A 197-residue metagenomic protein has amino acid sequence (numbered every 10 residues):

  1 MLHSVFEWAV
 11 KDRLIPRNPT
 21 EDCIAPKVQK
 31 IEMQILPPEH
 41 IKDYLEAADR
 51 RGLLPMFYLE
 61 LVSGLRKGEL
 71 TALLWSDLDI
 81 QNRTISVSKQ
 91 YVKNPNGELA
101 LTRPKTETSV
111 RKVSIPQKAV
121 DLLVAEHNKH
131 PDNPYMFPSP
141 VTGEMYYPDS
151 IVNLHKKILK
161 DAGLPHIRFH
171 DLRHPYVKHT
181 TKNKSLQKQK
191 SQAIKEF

Functional and structural regions predicted by a protein language model:
M1-E21, R66: N-terminal DNA-binding recognition helix of tyrosine site-specific recombinases/integrases
L2-A9, L123-H127, T180, K184: Hydrophobic recognition helices of helix-based DNA-binding modules
H3-E7, L54-T71, K178-H179: Short pre-functional
K11-R17, K27-E46, S88, P95-P116 (+1 more regions): DNA breakage-rejoining catalytic core of tyrosine-based enzymes
D22, P26-L53, V62-L65, L73 (+1 more regions): Long, amphipathic, Lys/Arg-enriched alpha-helical "connector/arm" segment
K42-L53, S63, V113, H127-M145 (+1 more regions): Short, basic (Lys/Arg/His-rich) helix/loop patches that form interaction surfaces in the mid-to-C-terminal regions
D77-T84, K184-F197: Short, polar N-cap/turn motifs at the start of nucleic acid-interacting alpha helices
